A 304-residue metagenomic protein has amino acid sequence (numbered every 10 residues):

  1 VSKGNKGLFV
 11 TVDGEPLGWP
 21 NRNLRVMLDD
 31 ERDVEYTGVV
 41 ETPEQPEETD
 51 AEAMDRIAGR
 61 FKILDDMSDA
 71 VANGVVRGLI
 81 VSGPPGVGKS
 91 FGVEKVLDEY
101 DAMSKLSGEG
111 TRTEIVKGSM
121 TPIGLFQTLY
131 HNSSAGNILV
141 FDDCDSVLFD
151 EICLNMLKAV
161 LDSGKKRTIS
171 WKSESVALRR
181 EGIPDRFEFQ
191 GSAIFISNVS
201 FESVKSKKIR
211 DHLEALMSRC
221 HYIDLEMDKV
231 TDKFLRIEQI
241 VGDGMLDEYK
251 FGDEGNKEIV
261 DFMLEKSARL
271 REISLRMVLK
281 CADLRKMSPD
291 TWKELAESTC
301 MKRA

Functional and structural regions predicted by a protein language model:
V1-Q45: N-terminal accessory interaction module
E41-V75: N-terminal pre-Walker A segment at the start of P-loop NTPase domains
N73-V93: Walker A/P-loop nucleotide-binding motif
E99-N137, D145-D150: AAA+/P-loop NTPase substrate/partner-engagement loops
G108-T111, A135-N137, G164, F189-S192 (+1 more regions): Short glycine-/polar-rich loops that comprise or flank the Walker A/P-loop and associated switch/sensor motifs
F149-F189, I196-N198: Conserved catalytic/switch belt of AAA+ P-loop NTPases
K207-D228: A short helix-turn-beta junction within AAA+ P-loop NTPase domains corresponding to the substrate/partner-engaging
K233-R303: Conserved AAA+ ATPase small/helical "lid" subdomain
